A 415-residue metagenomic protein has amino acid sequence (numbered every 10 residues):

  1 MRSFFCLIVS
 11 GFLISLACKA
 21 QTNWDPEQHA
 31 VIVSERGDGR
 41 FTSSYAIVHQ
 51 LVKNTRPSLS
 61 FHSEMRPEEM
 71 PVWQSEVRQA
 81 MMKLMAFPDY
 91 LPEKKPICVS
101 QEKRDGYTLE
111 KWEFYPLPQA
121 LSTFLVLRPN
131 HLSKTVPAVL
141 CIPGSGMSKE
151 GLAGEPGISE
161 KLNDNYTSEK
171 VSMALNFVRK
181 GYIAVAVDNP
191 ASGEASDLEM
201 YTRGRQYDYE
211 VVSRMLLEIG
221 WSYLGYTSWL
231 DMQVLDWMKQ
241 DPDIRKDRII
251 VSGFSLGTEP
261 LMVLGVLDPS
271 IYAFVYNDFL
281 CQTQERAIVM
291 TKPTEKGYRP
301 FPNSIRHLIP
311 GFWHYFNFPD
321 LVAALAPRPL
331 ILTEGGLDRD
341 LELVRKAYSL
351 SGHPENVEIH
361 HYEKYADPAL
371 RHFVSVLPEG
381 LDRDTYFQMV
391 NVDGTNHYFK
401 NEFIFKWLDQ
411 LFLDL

Functional and structural regions predicted by a protein language model:
A20-Y107, T385-N391, N401, F405 (+1 more regions): N-terminal targeting or regulatory segments adjacent to alpha/beta-hydrolase or S9 domains
K83, F87-K134, A138: N-terminal cap/lid segment of alpha/beta-hydrolase-fold proteins
K134, C141-W229, K239-Q240, A287-M290: Cap/lid segment of the alpha/beta-hydrolase catalytic domain
V211, L217-E218, Y272-A323, P327 (+2 more regions): Mobile cap/lid helix-loop segments that gate and shape the active-site cleft of serine hydrolases
D243-S255: Alpha/beta-hydrolase fold nucleophile elbow
T258-P269: Short glycine-enriched nucleophile-adjacent loop and the immediately C-terminal alpha-helix near the catalytic center
P327-E334, V357-I359: Catalytic His-Asp charge-relay segment
L350-L415: C-terminal catalytic histidine-bearing segment of alpha/beta-hydrolase fold enzymes
